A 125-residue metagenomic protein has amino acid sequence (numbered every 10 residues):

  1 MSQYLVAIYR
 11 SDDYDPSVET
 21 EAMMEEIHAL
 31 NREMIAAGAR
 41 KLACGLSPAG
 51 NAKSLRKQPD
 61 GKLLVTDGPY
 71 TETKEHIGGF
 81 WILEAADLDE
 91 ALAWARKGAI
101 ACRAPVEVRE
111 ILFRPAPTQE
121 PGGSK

Functional and structural regions predicted by a protein language model:
M1-K125: Conserved, structured core segments of small domains
